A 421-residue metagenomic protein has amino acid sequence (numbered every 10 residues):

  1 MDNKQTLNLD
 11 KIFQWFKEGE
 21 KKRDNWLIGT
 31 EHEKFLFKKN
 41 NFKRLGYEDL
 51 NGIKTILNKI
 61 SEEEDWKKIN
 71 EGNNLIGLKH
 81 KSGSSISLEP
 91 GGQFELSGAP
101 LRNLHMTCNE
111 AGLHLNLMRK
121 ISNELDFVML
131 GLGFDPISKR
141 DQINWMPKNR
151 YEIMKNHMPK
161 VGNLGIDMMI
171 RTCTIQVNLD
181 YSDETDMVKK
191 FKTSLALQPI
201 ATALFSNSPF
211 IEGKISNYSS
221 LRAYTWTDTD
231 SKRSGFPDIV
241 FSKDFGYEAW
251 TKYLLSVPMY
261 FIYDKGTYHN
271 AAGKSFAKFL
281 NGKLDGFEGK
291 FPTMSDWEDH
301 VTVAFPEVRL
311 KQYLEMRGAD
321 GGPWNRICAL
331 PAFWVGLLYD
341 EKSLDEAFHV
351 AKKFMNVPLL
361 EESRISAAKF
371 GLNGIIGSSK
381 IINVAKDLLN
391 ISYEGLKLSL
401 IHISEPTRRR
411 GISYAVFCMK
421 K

Functional and structural regions predicted by a protein language model:
M1-G162, R171, S206, R326 (+8 more regions): Terminal catalytic/cofactor-binding subdomain
F35, E95, Q176-D180, E315-R317: Structured core elements
F37-K39, A99, D180-S182, A319 (+1 more regions): Solvent-exposed residues in well-ordered beta-strands and their adjoining turns, especially edge/terminal strands
N123-E124, M129-L130, F134-R309: Loop-rich catalytic cores of soluble enzymes, especially ATP-dependent carboxylate-amine ligases and other
F276-V357: Long, well-ordered mid-to-C-terminal structural blocks that present hydrophobic/aromatic surfaces
I401-K421: Single conserved hydrophobic/aromatic residue that forms the stacking wall/gate of nucleotide- or nucleobase-binding
